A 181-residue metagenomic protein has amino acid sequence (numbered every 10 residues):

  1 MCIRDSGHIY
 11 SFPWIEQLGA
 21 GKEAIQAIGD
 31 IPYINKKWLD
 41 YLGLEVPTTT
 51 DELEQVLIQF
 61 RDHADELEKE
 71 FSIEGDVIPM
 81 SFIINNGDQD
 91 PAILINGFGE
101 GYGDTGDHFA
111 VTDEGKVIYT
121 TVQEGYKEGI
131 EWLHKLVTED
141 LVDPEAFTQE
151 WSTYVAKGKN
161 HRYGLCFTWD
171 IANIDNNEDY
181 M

Functional and structural regions predicted by a protein language model:
M1-M181: Extracytoplasmic/secretory soluble proteins
